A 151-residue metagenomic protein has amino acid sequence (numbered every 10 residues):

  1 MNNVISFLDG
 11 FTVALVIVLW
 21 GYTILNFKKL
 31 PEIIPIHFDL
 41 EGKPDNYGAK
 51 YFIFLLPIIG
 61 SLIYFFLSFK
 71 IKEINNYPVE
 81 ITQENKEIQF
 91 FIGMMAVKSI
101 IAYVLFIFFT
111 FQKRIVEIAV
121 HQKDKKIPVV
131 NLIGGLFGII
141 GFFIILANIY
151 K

Functional and structural regions predicted by a protein language model:
N3-V13, G48-P57: Alpha-helical transmembrane segments and their helix-start/interface "positive-inside/aromatic belt" motifs in integral
S6-K29: Short, basic/aromatic recognition patches
T23-F54: Active-site and channel-lining beta-strand-loop segments that bind or position nucleotide-derived/phosphorylated
L30-F38, K70-E84: Membrane-helix interface/capping segments
N85-I107: Short alpha-helical packing/oligomerization segments
I107-A119: Transmembrane alpha-helical segments of integral membrane proteins
E117-G134: Interfacial loop-to-transmembrane junctions
F142-K151: Juxtamembrane boundary at the C-terminal end of a transmembrane helix
